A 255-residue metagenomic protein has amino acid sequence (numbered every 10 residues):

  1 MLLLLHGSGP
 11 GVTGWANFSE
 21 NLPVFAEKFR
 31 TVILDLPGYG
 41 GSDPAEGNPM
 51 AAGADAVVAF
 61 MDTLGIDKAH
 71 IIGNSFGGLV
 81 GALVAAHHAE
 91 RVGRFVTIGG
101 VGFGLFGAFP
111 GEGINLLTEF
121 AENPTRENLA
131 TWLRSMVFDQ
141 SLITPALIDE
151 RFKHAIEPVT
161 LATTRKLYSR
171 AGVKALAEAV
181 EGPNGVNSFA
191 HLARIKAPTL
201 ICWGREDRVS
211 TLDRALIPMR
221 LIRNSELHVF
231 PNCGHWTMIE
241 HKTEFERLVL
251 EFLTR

Functional and structural regions predicted by a protein language model:
M1-G41: Conserved HGGG/HGGXW glycine-rich cap/lid loop of the alpha/beta-hydrolase fold
A52-A69: Conserved acidic catalytic loop of the alpha/beta-hydrolase fold
G73, G77, G81: Gly/Ala-rich beta-loop-alpha elbow adjacent to hydrolase catalytic centers
A86, G93-T131: Flexible "cap/lid" loop of the alpha/beta hydrolase fold
A108, R126-H191: Conserved alpha/beta-hydrolase catalytic His-Asp/Glu region
I195, I201-W203: Short beta-strand/loop motif that positions the catalytic acidic residue of the alpha/beta-hydrolase fold
E206-S210: Acidic catalytic loop of the alpha/beta-hydrolase fold
S225-R255: Catalytic active-site module of serine/aspartate enzymes centered on a nucleophile-bearing elbow/loop
